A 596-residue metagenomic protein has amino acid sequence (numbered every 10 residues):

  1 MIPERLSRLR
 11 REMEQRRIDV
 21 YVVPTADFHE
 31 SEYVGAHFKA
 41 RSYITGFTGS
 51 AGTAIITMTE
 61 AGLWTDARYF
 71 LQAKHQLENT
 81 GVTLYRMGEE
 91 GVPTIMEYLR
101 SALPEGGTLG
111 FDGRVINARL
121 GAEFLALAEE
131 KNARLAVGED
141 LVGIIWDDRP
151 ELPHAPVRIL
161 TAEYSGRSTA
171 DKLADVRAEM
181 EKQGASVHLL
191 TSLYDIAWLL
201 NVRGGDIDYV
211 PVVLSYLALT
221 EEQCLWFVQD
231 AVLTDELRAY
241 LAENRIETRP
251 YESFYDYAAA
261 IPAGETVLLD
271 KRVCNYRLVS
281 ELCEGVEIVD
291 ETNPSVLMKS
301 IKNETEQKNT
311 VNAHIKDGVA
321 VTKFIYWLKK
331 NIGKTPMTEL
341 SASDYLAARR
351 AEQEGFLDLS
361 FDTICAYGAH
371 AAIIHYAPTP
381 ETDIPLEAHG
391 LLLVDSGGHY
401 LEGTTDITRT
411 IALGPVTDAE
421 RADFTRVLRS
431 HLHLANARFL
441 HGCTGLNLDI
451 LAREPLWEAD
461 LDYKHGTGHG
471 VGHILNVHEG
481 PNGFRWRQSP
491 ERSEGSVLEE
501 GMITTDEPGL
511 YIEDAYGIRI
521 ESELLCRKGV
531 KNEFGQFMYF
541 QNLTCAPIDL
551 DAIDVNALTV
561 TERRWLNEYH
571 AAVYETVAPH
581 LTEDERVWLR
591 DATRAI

Functional and structural regions predicted by a protein language model:
M1-I596: Active-site neighborhoods and metal-handling regions in enzymes and metal-associated proteins
